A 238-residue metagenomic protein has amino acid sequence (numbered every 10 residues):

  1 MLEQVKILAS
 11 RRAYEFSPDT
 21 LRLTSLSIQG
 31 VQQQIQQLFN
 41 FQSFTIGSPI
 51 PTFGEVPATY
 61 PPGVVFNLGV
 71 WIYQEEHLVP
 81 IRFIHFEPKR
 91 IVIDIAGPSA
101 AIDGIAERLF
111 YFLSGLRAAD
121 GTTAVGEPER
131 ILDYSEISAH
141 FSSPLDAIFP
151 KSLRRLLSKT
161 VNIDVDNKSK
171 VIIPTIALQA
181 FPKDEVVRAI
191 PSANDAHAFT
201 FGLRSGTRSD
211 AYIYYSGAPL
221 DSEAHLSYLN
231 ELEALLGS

Functional and structural regions predicted by a protein language model:
L2-F83: N-terminal low-complexity, intrinsically disordered segments
L2-T20, G217-S238: Hydrophobic, glycine-enriched assembly/anchoring segments
Y14-T20, I93-S99, A139-S143, S216-G217: Short beta-strand-to-loop capping motifs
S17-G30, A101-I105, L145-K151, S222-L226: Short, conserved charged micro-motifs
Q34, L38, Q42, R108-A119 (+1 more regions): Conserved short hydrophobic interaction patches
Q74-A100, K183-E223: Intrinsically disordered, low-complexity regulatory segments enriched in Ser/Thr/Pro and charged residues
I81-P128: Aromatic- and glycine-enriched beta-alpha-beta binding-site module
E129-R208: Aromatic/basic-lined ligand-recognition segments that form π-stacking hydrophobic pockets flanked by Lys/Arg to engage
